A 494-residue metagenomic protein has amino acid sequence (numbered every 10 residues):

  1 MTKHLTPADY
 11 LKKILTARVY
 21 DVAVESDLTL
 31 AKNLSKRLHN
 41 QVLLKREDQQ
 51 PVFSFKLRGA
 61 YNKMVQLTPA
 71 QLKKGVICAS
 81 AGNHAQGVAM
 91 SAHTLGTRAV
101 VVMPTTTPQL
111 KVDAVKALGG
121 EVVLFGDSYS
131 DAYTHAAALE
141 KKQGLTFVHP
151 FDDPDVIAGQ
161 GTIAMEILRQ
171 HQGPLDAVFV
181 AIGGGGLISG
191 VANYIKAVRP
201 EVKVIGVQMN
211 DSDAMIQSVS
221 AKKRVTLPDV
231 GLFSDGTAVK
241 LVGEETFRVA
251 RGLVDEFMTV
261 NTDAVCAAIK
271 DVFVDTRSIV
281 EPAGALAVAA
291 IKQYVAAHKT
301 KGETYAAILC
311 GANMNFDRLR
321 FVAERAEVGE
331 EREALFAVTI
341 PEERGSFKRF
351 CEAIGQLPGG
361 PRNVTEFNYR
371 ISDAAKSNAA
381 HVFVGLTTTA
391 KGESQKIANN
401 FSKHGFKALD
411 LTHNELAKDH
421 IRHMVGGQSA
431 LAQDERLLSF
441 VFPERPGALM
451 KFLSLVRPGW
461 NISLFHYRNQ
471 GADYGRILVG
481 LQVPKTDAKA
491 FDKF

Functional and structural regions predicted by a protein language model:
M1-A448, L455-F494: PLP-dependent amino-acid enzyme catalytic core
